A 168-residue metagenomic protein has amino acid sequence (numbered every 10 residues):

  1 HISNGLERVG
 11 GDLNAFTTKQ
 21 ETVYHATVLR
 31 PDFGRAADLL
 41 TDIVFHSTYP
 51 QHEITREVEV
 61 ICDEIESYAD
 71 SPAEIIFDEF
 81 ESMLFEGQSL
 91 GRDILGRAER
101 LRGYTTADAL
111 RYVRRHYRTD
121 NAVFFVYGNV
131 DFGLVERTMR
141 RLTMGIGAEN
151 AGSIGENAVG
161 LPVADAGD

Functional and structural regions predicted by a protein language model:
I2-P162: Charge-rich, well-structured scaffold segments of protease-associated domains
A164-D168: Short, intrinsically disordered, charge-balanced linker/junction segments flanking boundaries in proteins
